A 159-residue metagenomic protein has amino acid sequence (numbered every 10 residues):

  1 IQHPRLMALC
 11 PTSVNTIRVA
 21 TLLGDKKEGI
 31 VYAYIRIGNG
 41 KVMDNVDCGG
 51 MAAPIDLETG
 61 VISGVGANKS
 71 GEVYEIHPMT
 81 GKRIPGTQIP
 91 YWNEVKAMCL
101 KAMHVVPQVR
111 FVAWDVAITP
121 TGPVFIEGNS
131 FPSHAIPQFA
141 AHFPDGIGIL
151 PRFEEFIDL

Functional and structural regions predicted by a protein language model:
I1-A67: Phosphate-binding site of ATP-dependent enzymes
I1-R5, E94-K101: Short Pro/Gly-enriched beta-strand edge/turn motifs at strand-loop
L6-A8, L100-M103, V112-D115: Generic recognition of flexible, low-complexity loop/linker segments
N15-I17, V109-V112: Short beta-strand or tight-loop elements that sit immediately N-terminal to catalytic metal-binding acidic residues
G38-V42, E72-V73, S133-I136: A short local loop/turn or secondary-structure capping micro-motif enriched for an aromatic residue
S63-K69, G81, L159: A general structural signal for short secondary-structure boundary/capping elements
E75-A97, H104-V109, I118-L159: C-terminal active-site "lid" helix and adjoining low-complexity regulatory extension at the edge of ATP-using catalytic
